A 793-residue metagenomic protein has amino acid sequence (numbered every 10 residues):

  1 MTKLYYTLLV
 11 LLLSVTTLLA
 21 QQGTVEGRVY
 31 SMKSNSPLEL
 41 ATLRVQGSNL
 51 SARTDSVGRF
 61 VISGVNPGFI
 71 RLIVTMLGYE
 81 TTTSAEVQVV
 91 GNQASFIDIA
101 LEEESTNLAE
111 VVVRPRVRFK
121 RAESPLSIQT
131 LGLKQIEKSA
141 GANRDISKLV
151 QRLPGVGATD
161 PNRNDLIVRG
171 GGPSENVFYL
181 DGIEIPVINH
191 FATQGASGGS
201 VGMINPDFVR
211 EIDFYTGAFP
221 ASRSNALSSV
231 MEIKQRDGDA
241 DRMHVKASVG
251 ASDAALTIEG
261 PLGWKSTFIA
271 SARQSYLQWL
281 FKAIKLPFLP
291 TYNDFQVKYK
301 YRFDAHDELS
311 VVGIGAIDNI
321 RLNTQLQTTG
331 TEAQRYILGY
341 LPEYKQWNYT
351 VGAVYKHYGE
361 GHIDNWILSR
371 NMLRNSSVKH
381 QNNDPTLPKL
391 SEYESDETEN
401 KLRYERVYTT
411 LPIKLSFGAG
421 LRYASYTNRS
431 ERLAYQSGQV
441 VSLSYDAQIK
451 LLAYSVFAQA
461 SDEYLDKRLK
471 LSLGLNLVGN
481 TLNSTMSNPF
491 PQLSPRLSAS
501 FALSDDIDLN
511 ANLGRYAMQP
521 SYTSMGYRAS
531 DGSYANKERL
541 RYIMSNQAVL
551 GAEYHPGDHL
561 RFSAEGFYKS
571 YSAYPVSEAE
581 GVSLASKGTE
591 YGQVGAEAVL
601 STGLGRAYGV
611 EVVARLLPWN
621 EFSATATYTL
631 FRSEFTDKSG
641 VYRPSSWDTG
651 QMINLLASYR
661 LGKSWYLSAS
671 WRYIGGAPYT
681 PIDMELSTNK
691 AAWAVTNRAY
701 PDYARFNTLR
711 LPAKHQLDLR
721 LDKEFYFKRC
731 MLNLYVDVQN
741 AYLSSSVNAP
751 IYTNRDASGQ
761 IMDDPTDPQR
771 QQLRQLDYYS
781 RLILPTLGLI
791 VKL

Functional and structural regions predicted by a protein language model:
L19-E110: Periplasm-facing N-terminal accessory domains of Gram-negative outer-membrane beta-barrel systems
E80, Q88-G91, F96, R114 (+3 more regions): Periplasmic N-terminal accessory/gating domains of Gram-negative outer-membrane beta-barrel systems
V177, E211-S222, S228-R236, M243-P287 (+2 more regions): Predominantly transmembrane beta-strands of Gram-negative outer membrane beta-barrel pores used for transport
K300-D318, L341-M486, A502-S504, P556 (+3 more regions): Face-selective signature of the C-terminal outer-membrane beta-barrel domain
Q325-T331, S430-A434, F501, D505-A548 (+3 more regions): Surface-exposed extracellular loop regions of Gram-negative outer-membrane beta-barrel proteins, predominantly
S395, E399-E405, S444-F457, K537 (+4 more regions): Outer membrane beta-barrel strand-and-loop segments of large Gram-negative receptors, especially TonB-dependent
E463-L465, L469, Y568-S570, T589-P678: Gram-negative outer-membrane beta-barrel transporters
Y673-T696, P712-Q716, K723-L793: C-terminal beta-signal and adjacent terminal beta-strands/loops of Gram-negative outer-membrane beta-barrel proteins
